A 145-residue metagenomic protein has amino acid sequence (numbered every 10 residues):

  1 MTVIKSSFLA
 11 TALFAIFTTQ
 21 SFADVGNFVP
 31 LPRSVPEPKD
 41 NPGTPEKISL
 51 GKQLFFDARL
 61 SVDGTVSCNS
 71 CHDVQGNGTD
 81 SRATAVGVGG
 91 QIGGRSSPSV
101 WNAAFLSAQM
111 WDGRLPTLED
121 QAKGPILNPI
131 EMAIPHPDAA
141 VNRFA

Functional and structural regions predicted by a protein language model:
V3-S6, Q20-A145: Periplasmic c-type cytochrome electron-transfer domains
A10-T18: Bacterial N-terminal signal peptides
